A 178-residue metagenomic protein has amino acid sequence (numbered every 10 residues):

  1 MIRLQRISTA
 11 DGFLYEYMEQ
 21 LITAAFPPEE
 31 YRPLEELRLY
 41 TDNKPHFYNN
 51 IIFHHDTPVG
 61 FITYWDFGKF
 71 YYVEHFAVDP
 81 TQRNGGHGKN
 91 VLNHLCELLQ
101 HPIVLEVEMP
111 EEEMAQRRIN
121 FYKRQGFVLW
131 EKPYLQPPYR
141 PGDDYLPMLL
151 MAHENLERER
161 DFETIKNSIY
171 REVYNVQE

Functional and structural regions predicted by a protein language model:
M1-L34, M148, R160-E178: Short amphipathic alpha-helix that is part of the acyltransferase structural core
E16, F26-N49, F53-H54: Active-site rim helix/loop that mediates acceptor-substrate recognition in acyltransferases
F47, Y145-L150: Short hydrophobic/aromatic beta-strand or adjacent loop that forms the aromatic wall/cage of a ligand/substrate-binding
N49-I51, T57-W65, F70-A77: Conserved beta-strand in the GNAT
V78, N84-E97: Conserved acetyl-CoA-binding loop-helix of GNAT-fold acetyltransferases
L99-M114: Conserved GNAT acetyl-CoA-binding A-motif
E106, I119, K123-D143: Conserved catalytic-core motifs of GNAT/GCN5-like acyltransferases
L150-E157: Conserved beta strand-loop-helix elements of the APE1-like EEP
